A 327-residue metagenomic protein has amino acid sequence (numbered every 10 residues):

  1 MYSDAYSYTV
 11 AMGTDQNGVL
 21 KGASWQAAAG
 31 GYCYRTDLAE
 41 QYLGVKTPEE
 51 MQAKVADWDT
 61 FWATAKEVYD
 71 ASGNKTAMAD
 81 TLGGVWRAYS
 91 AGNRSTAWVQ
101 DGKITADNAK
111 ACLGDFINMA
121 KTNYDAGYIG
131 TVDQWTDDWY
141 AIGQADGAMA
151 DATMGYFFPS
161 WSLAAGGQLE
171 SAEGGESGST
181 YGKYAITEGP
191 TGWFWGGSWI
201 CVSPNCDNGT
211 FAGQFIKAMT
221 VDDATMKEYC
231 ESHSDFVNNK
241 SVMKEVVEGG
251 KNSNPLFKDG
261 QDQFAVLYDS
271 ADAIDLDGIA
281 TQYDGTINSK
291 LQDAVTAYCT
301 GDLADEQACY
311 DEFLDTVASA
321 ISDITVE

Functional and structural regions predicted by a protein language model:
Y2-A5, T9-G84, A97-Q134, P204-T210 (+2 more regions): Helix-loop-helix "hinge/cap" segment bordering the ligand-binding cleft or interdomain interface
T14-D15, P190-W195, S289: Short, flexible turn/loop "capping" segments at secondary-structure junctions
Q26-A27, G196-G197, L291: Short, surface-exposed coil-to-beta transition loops
A39, T60-Y69, W135-Y156, D293 (+1 more regions): Short helices/loops that flank or line small-molecule/ion binding pockets
V85-N93, G114-Q214: Extracytoplasmic/periplasmic substrate-binding proteins
F194, S198-G285: Mature extracytoplasmic/periplasmic domains
G249-D259, Q263-E327: Conserved C-terminal helix/tail region of periplasmic/extracytoplasmic solute-binding proteins
